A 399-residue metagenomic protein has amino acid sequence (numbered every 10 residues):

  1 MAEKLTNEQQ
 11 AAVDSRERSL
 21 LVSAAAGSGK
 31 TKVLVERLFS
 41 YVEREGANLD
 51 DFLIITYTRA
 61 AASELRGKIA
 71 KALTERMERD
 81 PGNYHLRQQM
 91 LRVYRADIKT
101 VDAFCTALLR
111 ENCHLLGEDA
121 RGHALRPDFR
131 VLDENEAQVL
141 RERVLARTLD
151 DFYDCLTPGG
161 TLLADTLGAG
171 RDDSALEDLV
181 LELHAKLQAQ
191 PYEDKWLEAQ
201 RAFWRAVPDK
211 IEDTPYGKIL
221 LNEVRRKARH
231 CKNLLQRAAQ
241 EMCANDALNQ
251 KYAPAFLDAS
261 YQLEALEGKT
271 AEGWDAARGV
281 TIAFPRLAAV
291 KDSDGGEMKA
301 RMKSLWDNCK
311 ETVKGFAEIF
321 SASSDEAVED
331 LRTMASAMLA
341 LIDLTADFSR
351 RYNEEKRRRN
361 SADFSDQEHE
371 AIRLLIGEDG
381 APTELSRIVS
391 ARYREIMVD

Functional and structural regions predicted by a protein language model:
M1-G117, A244, E355, R359-R373 (+2 more regions): P-loop NTPase Walker
A26, L53, Y57, V93 (+3 more regions): Conserved aromatic-histidine-acidic binding/catalytic patches
T31, E134-Q138, M334, M338-T345 (+2 more regions): Generic alpha-helical segment signature
D51, E177-A362, G377: Conserved ATP-driven helicase/translocase motor core recognized via long, highly charged RecA-like/P-loop NTPase domain
M90-D97, L116-Y192, N308-E311, A317-S321: ATP-hydrolysis module of ASCE/P-loop NTPase motor domains, specifically the Walker B Asp-Glu catalytic pair
A137, R141-L145, T345, S349 (+1 more regions): Short amphipathic alpha-helical coiled-coil/interface segments
R392-V398: SF2 helicase catalytic motif II
